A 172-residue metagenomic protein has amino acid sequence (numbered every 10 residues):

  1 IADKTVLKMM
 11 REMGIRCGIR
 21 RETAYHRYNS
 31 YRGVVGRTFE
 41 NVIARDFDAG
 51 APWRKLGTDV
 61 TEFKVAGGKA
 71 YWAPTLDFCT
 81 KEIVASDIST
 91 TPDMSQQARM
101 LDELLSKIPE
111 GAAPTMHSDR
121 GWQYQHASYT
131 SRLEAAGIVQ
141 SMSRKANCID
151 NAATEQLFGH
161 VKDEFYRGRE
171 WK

Functional and structural regions predicted by a protein language model:
I1-A51, N147: Basic, flexible linker segments flanking DNA-binding modules in nucleic acid-interacting mobile-element proteins
A2, V35, F39, W53 (+7 more regions): Hydrophobic (often cysteine-bearing) scaffold residues that line and stabilize catalytic clefts of nucleotide/cofactor
V6-M10, C17, I43, D59 (+9 more regions): Mobile genetic element proteins and their domesticated derivatives, centered on retroelements and DNA transposons
N29, V34, S118-R120, H126-S128 (+1 more regions): RNase H-like two-metal-ion nuclease catalytic core shared by retroviral integrases and related mobile-element nucleases
R45-V84, T90-M94: An active-site-proximal beta-strand-loop segment
K64, S86-E110, T115: Active-site beta-loop-alpha junctions of metal-dependent nucleic acid enzymes, especially the RNase H-like/DDE
G67-G68, Q125-A127: Catalytic cores and conserved motifs of cyclic dinucleotide signaling enzymes
Y166-K172: Short, charged, surface-exposed loops that flank catalytic or proteolytic processing sites
